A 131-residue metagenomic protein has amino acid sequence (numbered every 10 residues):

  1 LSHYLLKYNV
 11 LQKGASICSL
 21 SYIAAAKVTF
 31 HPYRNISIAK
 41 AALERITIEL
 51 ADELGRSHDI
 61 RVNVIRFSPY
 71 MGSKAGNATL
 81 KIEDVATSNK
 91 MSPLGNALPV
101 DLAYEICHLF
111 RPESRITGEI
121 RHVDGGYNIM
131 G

Functional and structural regions predicted by a protein language model:
L1-L5, N9, I46-T47, E105 (+1 more regions): Hydrophobic positions on the long internal alpha-helix of Rossmann-like NAD(P)-dependent oxidoreductase domains
K7-R56, S68-M71, G95: Catalytic loop of short-chain dehydrogenase/reductase
G14, D59-R61, I116-G118: Short, small/polar-rich loop/turn modules that mediate ligand/substrate recognition or access, typified
C18, N63-I65, R121: Hydrophobic/aromatic beta-strand patches that form the interior of the parallel beta-sheet core in alpha/beta enzyme
K27-V28, T79, M91-S92, A97 (+2 more regions): Helix-loop segment at the mouth of the active site in Rossmann-fold oxidoreductases, especially SDR/KR enzymes
H31, G76-A78, R121: Short amphipathic alpha-helical segments
E53, S57, R66-S92, G131: A glycine/serine/threonine-rich, flexible loop-to-helix segment that serves as the NAD(P) cofactor-binding "lid"
N96-V123, N128-I129: C-terminal substrate-recognition "lid" of short-chain dehydrogenase/reductases
